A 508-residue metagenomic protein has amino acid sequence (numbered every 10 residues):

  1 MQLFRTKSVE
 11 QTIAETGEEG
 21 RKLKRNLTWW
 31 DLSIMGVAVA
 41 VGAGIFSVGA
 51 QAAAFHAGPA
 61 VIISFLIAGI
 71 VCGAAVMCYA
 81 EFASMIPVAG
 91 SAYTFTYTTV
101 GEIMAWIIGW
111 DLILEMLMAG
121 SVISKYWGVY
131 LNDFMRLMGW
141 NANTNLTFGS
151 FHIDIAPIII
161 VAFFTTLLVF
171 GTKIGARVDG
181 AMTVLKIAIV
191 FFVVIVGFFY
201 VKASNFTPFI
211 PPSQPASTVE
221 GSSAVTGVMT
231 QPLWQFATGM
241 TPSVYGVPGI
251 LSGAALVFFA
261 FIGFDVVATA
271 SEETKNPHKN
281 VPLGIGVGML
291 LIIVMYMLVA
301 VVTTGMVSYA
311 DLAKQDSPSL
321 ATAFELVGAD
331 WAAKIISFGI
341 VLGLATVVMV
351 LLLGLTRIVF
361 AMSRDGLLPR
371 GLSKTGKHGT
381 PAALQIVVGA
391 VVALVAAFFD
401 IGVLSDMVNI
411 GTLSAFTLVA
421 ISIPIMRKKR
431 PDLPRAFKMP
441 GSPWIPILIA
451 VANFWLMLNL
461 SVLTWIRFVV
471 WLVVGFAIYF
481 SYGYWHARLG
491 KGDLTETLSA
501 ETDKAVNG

Functional and structural regions predicted by a protein language model:
M1-V48, A54-P59, C72-M77, I86-A89 (+6 more regions): Membrane-interface "cap" regions at the ends of multi-pass membrane proteins
A53-A54, I63-S64, G73-V161, T166-V169 (+3 more regions): Hydrophobic transmembrane alpha-helices that form the core helical bundles of multi-pass secondary transporters
T94-F95, G101, N132-A142, S213-Y245 (+4 more regions): TM-loop-TM module centered on a large, flexible mid-protein loop between adjacent transmembrane helices in multi-pass
V129-R136, L185-Q235, V301-V307, F416-L433 (+2 more regions): Hydrophobic alpha-helical segments and their helix-loop junctions in multi-pass secondary transporters
G149-H152, F164, G371-A382, F416-W465 (+1 more regions): C-terminal membrane-solvent junction of multi-pass transporters and transport-like membrane proteins
H152-A216, I285-M289, V408-L418, I445 (+1 more regions): Membrane-interface loop-to-helix entry segments
I189-V196, L351, V359, V408-R435 (+2 more regions): Hydrophobic alpha-helical segments of multi-pass membrane transport proteins
V201, D406-M407, G411-T412, G441-G508: A generic transmembrane alpha-helix motif of multi-pass inner-membrane proteins
